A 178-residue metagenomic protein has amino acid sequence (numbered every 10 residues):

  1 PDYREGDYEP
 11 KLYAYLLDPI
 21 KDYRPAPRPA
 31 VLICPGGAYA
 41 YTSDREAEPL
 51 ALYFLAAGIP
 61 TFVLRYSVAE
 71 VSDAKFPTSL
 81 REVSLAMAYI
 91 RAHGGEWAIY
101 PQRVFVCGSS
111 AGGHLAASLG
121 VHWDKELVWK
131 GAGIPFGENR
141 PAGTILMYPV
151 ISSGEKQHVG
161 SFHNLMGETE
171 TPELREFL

Functional and structural regions predicted by a protein language model:
P1-L178: Alpha/beta-hydrolase superfamily serine-hydrolase fold, recognizing
